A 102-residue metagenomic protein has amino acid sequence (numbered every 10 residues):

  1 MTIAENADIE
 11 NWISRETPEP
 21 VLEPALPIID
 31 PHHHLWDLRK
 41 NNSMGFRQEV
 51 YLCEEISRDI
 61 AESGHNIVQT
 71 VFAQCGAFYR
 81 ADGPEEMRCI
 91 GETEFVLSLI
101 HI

Functional and structural regions predicted by a protein language model:
M1-F95: An N-terminally biased module of ancient metal coordination in phosphate/nucleic-acid-related enzymes
I100-I102: Conserved small/polar residues in nucleotide/adenosyl-binding loops
